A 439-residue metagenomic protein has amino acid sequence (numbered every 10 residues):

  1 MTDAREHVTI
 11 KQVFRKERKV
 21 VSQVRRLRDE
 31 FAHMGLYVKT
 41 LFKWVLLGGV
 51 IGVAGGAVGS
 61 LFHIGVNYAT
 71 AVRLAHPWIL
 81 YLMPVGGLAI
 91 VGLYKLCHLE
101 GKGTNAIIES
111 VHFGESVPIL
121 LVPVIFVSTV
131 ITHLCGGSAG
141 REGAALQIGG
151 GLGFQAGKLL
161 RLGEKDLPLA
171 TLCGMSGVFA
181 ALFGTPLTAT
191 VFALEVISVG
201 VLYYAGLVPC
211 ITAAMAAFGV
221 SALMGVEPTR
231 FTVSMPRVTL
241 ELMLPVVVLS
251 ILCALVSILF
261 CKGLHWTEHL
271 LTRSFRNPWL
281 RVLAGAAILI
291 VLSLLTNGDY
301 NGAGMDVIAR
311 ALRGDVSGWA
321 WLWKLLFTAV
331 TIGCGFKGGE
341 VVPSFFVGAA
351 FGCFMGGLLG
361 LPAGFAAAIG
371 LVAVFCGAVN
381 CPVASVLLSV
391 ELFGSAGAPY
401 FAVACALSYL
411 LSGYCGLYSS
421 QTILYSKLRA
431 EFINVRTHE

Functional and structural regions predicted by a protein language model:
M1-E439: Alpha-helical transmembrane segments and immediately membrane-proximal extracytoplasmic
